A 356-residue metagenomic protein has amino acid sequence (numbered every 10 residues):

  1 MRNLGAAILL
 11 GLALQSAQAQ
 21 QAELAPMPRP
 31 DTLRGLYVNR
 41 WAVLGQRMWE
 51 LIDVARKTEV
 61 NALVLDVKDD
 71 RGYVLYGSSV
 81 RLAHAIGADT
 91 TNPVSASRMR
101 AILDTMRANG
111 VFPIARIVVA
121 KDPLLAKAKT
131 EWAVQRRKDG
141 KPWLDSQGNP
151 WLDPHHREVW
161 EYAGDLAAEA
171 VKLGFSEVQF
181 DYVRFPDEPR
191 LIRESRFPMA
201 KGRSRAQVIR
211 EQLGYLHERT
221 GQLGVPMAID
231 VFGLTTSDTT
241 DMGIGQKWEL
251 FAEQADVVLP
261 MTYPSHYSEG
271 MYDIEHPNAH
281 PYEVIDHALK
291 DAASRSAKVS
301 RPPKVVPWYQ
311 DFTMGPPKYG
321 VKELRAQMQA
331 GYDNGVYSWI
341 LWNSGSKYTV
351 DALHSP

Functional and structural regions predicted by a protein language model:
P26-N39, V43, A120-K172: Active-site-adjacent "subsite" loops/lids of carbohydrate-active enzymes
Y37, I114-D122, Q179, R205-I244 (+1 more regions): Aromatic-lined carbohydrate-recognition surfaces of secreted/lumenal glycan-active proteins
A42-T58, A85-N109, S204-E218, H287-K290: Aromatic- and glycine-enriched glycan-recognition loops and surfaces that form the carbohydrate-binding subsites
W49-Y73, K172-E177, Q254-V257, G331-S338: Catalytic domains of carbohydrate-active enzymes, especially glycoside hydrolases
T58-V94, D187-E194: Aromatic-lined carbohydrate-binding/catalytic grooves of carbohydrate-active enzymes
V60-V67, S95-L144, Q179-F180: Glycine-rich, aromatic-flanked loop segments that form ligand/cofactor-binding clefts across common enzyme folds
S79, D122-E131, L173-S204: Active-site-proximal loop/short-helix segments that contain or immediately flank catalytic acid/base residue(s)
A255-S268, N278-P356: Substrate-binding cleft of secreted/luminal carbohydrate-active enzymes
